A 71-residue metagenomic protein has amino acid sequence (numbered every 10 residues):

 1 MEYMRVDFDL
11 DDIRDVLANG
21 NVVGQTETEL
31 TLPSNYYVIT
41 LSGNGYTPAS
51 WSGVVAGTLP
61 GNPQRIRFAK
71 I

Functional and structural regions predicted by a protein language model:
M1-I71: Short loop/turn and low-complexity linker motifs enriched in small/turn-promoting residues
